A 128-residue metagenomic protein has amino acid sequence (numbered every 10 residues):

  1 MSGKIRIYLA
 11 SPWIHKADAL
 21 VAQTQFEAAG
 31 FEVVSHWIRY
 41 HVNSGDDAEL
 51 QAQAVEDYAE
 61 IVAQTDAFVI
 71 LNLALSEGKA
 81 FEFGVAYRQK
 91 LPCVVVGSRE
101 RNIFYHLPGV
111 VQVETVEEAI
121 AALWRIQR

Functional and structural regions predicted by a protein language model:
M1-R128: Conserved catalytic or regulatory cores that recognize and/or transform ribose-phosphate-containing ligands
